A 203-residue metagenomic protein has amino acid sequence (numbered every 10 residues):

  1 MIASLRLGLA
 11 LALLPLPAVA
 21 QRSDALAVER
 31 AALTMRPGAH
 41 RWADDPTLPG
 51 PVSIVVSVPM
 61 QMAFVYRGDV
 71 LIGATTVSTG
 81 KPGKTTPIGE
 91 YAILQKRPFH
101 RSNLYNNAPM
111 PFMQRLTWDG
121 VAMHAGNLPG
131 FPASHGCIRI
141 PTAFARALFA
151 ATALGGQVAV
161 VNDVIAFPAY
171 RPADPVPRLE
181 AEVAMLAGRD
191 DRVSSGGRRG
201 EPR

Functional and structural regions predicted by a protein language model:
I2-M113, W118-I138, T142-R203: N-terminal pre-domains immediately preceding structured catalytic cores
